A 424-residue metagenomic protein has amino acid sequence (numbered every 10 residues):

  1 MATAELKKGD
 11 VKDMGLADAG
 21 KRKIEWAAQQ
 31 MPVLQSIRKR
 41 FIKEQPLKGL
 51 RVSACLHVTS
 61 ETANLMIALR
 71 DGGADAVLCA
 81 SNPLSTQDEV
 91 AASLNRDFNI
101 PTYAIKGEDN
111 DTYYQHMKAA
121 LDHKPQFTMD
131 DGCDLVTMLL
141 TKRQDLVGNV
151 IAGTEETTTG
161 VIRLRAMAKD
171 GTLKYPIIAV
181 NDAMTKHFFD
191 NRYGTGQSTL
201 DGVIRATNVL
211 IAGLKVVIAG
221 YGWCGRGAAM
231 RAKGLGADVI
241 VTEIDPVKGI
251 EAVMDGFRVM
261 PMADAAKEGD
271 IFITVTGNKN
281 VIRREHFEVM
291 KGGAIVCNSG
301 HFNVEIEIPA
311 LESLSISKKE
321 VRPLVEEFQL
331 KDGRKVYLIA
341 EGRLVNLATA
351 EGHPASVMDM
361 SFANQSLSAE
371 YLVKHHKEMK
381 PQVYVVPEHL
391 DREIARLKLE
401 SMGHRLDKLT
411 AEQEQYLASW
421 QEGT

Functional and structural regions predicted by a protein language model:
A2-K7, L16-M31, L47-R51, T59 (+3 more regions): Adenosine-phosphate binding glycine-rich loop
A2-L47, L78-L214: Glycine/serine-rich phosphate-binding loop and adjoining beta1-alpha1 elements at the start of nucleotide-handling
T3, D13-L16, R22, K48-L50 (+5 more regions): Ligand-binding pocket scaffold of soluble enzyme catalytic domains
K39, R70, D122-K124, V136-T137 (+3 more regions): Rossmann-fold NAD(P) dinucleotide-binding segment
L56-A74, K186, D190, G194-G269 (+1 more regions): Glycine-rich phosphate/diphosphate-binding loop of Rossmann-like nucleotide-binding domains
L65, E89-A91, Q115-H116, T137-Q144 (+6 more regions): Short acidic, glycine/serine/threonine-rich loops at helix termini
A80, F127-G132, R143-T159, N278 (+3 more regions): ADP-ribose/adenylate-binding Rossmann-like module
